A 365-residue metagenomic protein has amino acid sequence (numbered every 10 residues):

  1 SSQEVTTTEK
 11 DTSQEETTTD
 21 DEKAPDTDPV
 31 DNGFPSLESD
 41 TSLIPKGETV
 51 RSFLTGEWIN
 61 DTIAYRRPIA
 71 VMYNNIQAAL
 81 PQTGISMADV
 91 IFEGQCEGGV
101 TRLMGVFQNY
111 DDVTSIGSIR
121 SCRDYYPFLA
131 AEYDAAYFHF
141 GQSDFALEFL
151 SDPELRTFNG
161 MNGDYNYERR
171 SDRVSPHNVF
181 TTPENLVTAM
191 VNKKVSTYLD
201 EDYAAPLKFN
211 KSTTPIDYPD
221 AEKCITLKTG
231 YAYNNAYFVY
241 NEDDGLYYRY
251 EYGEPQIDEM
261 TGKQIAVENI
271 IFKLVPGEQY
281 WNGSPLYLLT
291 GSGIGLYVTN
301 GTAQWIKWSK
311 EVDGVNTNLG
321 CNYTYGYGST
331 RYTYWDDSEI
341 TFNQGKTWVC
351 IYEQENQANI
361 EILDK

Functional and structural regions predicted by a protein language model:
S1-G47: Intrinsically disordered, low-complexity repeat and linker tracts
D28-F92, E97-K365: A surface/extracellular/periplasmic glyco- and lipid-processing/surface-interacting theme
